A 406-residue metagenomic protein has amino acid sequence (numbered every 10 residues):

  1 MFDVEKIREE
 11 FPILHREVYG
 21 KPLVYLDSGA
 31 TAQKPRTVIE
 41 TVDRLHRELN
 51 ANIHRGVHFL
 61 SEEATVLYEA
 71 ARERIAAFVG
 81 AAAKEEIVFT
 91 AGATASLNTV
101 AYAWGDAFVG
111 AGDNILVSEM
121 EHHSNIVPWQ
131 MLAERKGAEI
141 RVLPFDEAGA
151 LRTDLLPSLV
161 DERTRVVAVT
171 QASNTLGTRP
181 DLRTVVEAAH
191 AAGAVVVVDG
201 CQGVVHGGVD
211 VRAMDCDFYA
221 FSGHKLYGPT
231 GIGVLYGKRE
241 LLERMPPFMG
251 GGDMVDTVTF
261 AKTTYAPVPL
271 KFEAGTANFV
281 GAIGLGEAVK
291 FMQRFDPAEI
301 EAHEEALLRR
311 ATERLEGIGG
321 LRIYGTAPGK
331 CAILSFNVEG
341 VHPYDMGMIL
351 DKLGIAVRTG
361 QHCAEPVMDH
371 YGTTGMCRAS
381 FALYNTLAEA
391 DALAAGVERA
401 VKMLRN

Functional and structural regions predicted by a protein language model:
M1-N406: Pyridoxal 5′-phosphate
